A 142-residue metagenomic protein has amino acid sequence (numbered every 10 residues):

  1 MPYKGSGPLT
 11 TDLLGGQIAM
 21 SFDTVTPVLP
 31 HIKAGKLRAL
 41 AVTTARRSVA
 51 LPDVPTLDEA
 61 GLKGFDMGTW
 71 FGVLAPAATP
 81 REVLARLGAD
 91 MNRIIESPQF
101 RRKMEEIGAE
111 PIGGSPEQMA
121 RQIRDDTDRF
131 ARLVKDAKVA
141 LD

Functional and structural regions predicted by a protein language model:
M1-D142: Conserved, function-defining micro-sites of small-solute handling proteins
